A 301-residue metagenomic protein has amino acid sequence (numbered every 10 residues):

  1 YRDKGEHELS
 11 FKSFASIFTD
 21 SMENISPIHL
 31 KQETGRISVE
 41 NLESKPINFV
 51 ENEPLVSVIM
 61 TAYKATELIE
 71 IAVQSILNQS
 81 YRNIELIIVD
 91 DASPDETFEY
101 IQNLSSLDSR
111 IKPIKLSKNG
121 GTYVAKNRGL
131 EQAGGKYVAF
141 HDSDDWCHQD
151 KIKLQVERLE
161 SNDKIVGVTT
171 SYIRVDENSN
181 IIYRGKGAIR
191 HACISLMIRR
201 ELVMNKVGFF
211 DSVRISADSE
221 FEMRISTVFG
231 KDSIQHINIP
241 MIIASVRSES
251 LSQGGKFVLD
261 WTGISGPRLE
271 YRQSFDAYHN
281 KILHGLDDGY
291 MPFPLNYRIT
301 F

Functional and structural regions predicted by a protein language model:
Y1-S13: Alpha-helical protein-protein interaction scaffolds
G5, F18-T300: Nucleotide-sugar donor-binding/catalytic module of glycosyltransferases that assemble extracellular/cell-envelope
